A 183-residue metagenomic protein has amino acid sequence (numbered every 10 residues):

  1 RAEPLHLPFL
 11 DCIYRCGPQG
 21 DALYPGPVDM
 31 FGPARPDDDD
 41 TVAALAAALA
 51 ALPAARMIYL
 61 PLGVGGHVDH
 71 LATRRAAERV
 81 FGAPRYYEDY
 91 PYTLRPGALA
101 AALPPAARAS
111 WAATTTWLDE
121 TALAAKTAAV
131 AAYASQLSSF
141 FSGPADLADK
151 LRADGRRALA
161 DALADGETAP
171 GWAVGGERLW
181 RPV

Functional and structural regions predicted by a protein language model:
R1-A72, G82, A128: Active-site beta-strand->loop->alpha-helix modules in alpha/beta enzyme cores, enriched in Gly/His/Asp(Glu)
A2-L10, Y14-A22, M57, G82-V183: The feature marks non-catalytic terminal segments
R74-E78: Glycine-rich, phosphate-binding/catalytic loops in enzymes
